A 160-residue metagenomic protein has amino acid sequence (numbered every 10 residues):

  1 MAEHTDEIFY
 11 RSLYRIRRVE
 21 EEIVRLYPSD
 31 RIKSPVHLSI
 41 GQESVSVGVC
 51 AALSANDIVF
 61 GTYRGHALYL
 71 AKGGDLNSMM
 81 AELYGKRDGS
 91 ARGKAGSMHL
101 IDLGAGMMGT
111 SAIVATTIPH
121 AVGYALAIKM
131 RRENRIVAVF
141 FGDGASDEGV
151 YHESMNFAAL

Functional and structural regions predicted by a protein language model:
M1-I8: Charged, compositionally biased N-terminal leader segments and the immediate start of the first structured element
E21-V24, S29-L160: Cofactor-binding active-site loop characterized by glycine-rich and histidine/acidic residues
